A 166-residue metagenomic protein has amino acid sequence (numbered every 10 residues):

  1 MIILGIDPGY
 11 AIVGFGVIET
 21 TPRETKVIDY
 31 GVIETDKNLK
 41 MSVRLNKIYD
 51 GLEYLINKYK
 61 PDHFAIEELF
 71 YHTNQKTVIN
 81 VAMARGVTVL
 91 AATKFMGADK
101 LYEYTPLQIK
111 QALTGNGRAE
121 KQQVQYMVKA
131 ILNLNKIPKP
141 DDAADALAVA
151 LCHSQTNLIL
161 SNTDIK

Functional and structural regions predicted by a protein language model:
M1-K166: Phosphate- and other anionic-substrate recognition elements at nucleic-acid/protein interfaces
